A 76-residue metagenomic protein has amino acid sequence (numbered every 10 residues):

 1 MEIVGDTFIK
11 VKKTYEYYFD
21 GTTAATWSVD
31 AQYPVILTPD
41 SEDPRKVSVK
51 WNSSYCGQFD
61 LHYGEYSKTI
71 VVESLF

Functional and structural regions predicted by a protein language model:
V4, T26-R45: Low-complexity "stalk/linker" and mucin-like segments enriched in Ser/Thr/Pro/Ala/Gly
V4-K10: Short beta-strand segments of immunoglobulin-like
K10-G21: A short beta-strand segment in extracellular, disulfide-stabilized domains
T23, A31-Y33, E65-S67: Solvent-exposed strand-loop boundary residues in beta-sheet-rich modules
T23-W27, G57: Short beta-strand/loop motifs in extracellular/secreted proteins, especially within beta-sandwich accessory domains
S41-C56: Solvent-exposed segments in extracellular or luminal domains encompassing
C56-E65: Short, aromatic- and glycine-rich surface loops/edge beta-strands on solvent-exposed regions
Y66-F76: Edge beta-strands of extracellular beta-sandwich domains
